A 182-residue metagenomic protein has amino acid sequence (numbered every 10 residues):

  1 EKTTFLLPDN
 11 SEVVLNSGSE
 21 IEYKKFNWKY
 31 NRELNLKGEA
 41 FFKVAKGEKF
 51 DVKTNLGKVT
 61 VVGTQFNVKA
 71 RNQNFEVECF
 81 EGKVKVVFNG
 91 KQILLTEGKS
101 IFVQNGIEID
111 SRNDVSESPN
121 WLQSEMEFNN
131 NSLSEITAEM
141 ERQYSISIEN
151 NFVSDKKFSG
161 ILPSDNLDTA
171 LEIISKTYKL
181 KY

Functional and structural regions predicted by a protein language model:
E1-Y182: A residue-level detector for the "anchor" residue at the start of short, highly conserved motifs
